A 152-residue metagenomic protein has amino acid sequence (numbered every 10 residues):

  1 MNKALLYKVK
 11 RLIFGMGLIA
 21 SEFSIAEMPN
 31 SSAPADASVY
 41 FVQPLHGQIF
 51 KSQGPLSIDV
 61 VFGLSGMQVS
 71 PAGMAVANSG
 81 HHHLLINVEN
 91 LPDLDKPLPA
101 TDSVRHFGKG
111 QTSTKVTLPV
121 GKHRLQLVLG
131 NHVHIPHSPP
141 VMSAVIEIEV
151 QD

Functional and structural regions predicted by a protein language model:
S21-E22: N-terminal signal peptide c-region/cleavage motif recognized by signal peptidases
E27-P55, D152: Short, compositionally biased P/S/T/A/G/V-rich stretches that sit at domain boundaries
G63-M74: Short amphipathic, basic-aromatic surface patches that mediate peripheral association with negatively charged
M74-H82, M142: Short coil-to-beta strand junction motifs in C2/discoidin
L91, G130-S138: Short acidic/polar inter-strand loop motif in beta-rich domains
P119-G121: A glycine-anchored, Pro-Gly-centered beta-turn/N-cap motif
S138-D152: Short beta-strand elements
